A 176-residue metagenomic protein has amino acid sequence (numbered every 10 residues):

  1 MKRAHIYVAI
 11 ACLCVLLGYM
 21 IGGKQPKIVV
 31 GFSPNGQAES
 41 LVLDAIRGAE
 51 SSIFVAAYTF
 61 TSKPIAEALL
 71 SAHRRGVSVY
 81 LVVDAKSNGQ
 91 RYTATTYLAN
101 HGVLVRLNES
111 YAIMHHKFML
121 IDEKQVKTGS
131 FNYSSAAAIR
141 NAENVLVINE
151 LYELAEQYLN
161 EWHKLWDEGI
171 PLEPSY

Functional and structural regions predicted by a protein language model:
A4, Q125-Y176: Signature of lipid phosphatidyltransferase scaffolds
I6-M20: Hydrophobic membrane-insertion alpha-helices, especially the h-region of bacterial N-terminal signal peptides
I21-F32: Ser/Thr/Pro/Gly-rich low-complexity linker/stalk segments immediately outside membranes or between
S33-A38, S62: A general structural motif
V42-V103: Primarily the HKD phosphodiesterase
R47, L98-A99, A112-M114, M119-D122 (+1 more regions): Extracellular/periplasmic catalytic domains that process cell-envelope and extracellular macromolecules
F54-A56, Y80-V83, R106, M119-L120 (+2 more regions): Structural recognition of the beta-strand scaffold that forms the well-ordered cores of secreted hydrolase catalytic
T59-K63, A85-G89, Y111-M114, Q125-V126 (+2 more regions): Solvent-exposed loop/turn segments at secondary-structure junctions within structured extracellular/periplasmic domains
